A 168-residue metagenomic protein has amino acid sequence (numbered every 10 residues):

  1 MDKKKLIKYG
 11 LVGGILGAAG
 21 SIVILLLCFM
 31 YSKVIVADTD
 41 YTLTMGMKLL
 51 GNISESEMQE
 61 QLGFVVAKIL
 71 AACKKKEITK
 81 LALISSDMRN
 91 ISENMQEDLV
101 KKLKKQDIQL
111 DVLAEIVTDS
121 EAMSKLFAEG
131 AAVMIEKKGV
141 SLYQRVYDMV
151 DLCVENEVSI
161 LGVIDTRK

Functional and structural regions predicted by a protein language model:
M1-G14, A18, T44, M58-K168: P-loop NTP-binding module
I22-S54: Flexible, low-complexity linker/tail segments at the boundary of structured domains
